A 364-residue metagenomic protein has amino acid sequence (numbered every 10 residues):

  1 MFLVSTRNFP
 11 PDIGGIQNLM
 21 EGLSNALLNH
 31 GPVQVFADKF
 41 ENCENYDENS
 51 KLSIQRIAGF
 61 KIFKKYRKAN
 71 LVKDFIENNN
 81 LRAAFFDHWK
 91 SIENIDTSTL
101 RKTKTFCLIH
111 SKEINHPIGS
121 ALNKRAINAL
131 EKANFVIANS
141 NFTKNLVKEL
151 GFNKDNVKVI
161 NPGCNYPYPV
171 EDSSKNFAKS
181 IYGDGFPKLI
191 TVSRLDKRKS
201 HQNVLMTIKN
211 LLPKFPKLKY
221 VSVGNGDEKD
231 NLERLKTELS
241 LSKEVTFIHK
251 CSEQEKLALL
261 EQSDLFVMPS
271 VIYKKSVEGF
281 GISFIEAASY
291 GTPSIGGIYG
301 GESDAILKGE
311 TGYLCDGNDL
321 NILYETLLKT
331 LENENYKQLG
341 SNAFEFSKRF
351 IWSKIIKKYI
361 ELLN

Functional and structural regions predicted by a protein language model:
S5, I137, I181-K199, L205-N210: Conserved donor-binding/catalytic core segment of Leloir-type glycosyltransferases
F86-I92, I109: Short His-centered aromatic/hydrophobic patch
F142, G163: Carbohydrate-associated surface elements
P187, K217, N335-R349, E361: A short, well-ordered alpha-helix in the C-terminal region of glycosyltransferases
E233-C251, E255: Nucleotide-activated donor-binding/catalytic signature segment of Leloir-type glycosyltransferases, i.e., the conserved
E261-S276, T292: Acidic donor-binding loop of glycosyltransferase active sites
F284, S289, P293-G296, I306: Short hydrophobic beta-strand element within catalytic cores of glycosyltransferases and related nucleotide-activated
L307-G309, Y313-L320, K329-E334: Conserved acidic donor-binding segment of nucleotide-sugar-dependent glycosyltransferases
